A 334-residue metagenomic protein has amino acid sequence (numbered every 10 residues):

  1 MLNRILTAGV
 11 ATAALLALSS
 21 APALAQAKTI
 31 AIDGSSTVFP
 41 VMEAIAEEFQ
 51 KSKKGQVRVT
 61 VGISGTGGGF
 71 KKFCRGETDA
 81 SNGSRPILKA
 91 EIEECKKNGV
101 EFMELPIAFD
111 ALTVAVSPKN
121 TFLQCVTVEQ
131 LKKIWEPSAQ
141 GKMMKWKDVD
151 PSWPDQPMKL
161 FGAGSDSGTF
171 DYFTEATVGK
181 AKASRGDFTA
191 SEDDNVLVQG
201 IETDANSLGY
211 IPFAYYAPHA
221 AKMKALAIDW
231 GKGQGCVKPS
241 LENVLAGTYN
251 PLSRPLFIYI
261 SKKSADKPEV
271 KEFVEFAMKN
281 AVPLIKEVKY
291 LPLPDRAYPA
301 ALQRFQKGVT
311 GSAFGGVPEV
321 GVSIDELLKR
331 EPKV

Functional and structural regions predicted by a protein language model:
M1-A11: Bacterial N-terminal signal peptides that target proteins for export
R4, P22, L208-G209: Structural motif
L18-S19, G311: Intrinsically disordered, low-complexity segments enriched in Ser/Pro/Gly/Ala and basic residues
S19-A25: Sec/Tat signal peptide C-region and signal peptidase I cleavage site
Q26-V334: Flexible loop/hinge segments at secondary-structure junctions
